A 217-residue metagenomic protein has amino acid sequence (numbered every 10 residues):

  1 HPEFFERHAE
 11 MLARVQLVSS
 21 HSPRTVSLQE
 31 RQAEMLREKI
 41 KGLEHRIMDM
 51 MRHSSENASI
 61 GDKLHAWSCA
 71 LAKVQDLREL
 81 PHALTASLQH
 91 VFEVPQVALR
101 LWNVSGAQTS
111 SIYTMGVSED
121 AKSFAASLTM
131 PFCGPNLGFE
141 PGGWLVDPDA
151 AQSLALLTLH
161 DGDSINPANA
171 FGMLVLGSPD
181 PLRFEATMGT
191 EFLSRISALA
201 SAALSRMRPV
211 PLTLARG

Functional and structural regions predicted by a protein language model:
H1-S20: Short, positively charged
M11, E56, I60, R206-G217: Signal-transducing coiled-coil/dimerization helices and immediately adjacent hinge/linker segments that couple sensory
L17, R24-A70: Signal-transmission linkers at sensory-effector interfaces
K73-Y113: Helix-loop-beta substructure at the N-terminus of cytosolic sensory domains that couple signal/ligand detection
T109-A155, L204, P211: Regulatory sensory and allosteric helical modules in signal-transduction proteins and certain transcription factors
Q152-N166: A short, aliphatic-rich beta-strand micro-motif
M173-R183: Short beta-strand-to-loop transition segments that serve as allosteric relay/switch motifs in sensory/regulatory domains
F184-S205: Amphipathic alpha-helical "output/dimerization" segments
